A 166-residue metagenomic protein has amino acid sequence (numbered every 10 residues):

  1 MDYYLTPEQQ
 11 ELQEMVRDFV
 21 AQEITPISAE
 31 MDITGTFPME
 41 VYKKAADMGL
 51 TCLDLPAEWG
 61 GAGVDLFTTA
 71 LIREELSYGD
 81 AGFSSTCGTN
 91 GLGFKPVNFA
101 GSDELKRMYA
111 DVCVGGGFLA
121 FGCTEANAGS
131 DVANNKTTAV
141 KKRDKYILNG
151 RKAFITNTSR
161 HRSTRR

Functional and structural regions predicted by a protein language model:
M1-E8: Intrinsic disorder at enzyme termini
T25-S163: Glycine-rich flavin
